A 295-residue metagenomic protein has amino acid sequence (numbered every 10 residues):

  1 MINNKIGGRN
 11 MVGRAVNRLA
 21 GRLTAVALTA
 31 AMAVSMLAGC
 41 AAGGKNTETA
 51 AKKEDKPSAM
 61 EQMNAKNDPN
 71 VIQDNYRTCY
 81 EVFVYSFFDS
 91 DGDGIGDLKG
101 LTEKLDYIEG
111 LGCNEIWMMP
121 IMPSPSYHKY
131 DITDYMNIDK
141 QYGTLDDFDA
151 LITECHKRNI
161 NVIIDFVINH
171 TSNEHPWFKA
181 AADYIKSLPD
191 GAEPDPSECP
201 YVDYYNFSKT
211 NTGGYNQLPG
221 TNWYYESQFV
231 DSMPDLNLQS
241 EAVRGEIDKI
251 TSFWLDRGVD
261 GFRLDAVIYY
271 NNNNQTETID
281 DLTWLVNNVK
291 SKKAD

Functional and structural regions predicted by a protein language model:
M1-P57: Gram-positive cell-envelope targeting signals
C40-G43, D55-D248, D256, V267-D295: Acidic/aromatic-lined carbohydrate-recognition and catalytic surfaces of CAZymes acting on diverse glycans
S252: C-terminal active-site rim and adjoining tail of enzyme catalytic domains
D260: Receiver (REC) domain switch/active-site residues of two-component response regulators
